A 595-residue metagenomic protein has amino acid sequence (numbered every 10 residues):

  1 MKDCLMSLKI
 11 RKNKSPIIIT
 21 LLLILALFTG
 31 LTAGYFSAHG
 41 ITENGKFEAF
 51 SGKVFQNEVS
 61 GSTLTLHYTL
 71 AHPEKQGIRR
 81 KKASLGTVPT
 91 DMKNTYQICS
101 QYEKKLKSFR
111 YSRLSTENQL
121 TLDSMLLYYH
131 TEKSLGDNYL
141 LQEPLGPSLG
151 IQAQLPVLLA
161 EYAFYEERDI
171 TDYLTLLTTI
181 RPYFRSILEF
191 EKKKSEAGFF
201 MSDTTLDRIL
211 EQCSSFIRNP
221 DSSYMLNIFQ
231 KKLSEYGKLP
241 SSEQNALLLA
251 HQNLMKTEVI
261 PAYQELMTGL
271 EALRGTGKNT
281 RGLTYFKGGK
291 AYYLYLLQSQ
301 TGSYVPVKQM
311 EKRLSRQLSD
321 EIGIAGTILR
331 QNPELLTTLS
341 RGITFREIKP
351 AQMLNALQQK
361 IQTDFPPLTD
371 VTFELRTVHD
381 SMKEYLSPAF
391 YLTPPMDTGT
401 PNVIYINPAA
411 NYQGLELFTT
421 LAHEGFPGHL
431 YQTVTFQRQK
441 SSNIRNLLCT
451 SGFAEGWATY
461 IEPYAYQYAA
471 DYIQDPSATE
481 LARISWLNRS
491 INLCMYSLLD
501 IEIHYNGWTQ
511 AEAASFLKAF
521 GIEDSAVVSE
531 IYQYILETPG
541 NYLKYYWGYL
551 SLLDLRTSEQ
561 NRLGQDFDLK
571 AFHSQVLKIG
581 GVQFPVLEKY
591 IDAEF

Functional and structural regions predicted by a protein language model:
L5-F595: N-terminal maturation segment of proteins
